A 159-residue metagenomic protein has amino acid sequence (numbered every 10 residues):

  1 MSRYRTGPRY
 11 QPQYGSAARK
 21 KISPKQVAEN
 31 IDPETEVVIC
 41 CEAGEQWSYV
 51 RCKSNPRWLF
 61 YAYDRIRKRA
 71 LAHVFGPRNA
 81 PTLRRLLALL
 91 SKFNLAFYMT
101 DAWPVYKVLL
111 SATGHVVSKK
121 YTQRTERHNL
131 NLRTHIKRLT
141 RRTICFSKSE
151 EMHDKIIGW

Functional and structural regions predicted by a protein language model:
M1-W159: Residue-level recognition of single "structural anchor" positions that define or cap local secondary structure
